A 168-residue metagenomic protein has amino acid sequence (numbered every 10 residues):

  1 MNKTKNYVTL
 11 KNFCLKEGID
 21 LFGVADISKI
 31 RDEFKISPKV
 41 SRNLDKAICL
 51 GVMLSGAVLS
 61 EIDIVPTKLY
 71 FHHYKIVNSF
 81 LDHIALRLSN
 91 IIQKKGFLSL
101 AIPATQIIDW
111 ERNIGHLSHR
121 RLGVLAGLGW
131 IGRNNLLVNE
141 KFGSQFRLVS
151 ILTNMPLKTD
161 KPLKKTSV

Functional and structural regions predicted by a protein language model:
M1-V77: Non-catalytic, usually N-terminal nucleic-acid engagement modules in DNA/RNA processing proteins
E33, I76-V168: Catalytic cores of enzyme domains
